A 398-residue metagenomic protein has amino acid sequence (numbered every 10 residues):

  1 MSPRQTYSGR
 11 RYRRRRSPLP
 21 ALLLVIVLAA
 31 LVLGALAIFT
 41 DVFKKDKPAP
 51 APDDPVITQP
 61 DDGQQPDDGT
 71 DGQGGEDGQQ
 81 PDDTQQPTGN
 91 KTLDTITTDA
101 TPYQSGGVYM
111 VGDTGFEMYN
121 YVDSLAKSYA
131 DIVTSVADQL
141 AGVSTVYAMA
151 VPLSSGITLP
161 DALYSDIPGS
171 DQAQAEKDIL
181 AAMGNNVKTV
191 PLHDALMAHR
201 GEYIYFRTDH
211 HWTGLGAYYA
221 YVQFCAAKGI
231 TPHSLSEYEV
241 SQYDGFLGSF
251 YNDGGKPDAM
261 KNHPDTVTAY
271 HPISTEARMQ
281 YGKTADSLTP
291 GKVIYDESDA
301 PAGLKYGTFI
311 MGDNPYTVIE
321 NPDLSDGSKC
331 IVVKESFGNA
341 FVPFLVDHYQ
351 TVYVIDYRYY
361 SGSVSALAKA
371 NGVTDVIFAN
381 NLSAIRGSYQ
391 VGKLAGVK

Functional and structural regions predicted by a protein language model:
S2-K398: Extracellular glycan-modifying ectodomains
